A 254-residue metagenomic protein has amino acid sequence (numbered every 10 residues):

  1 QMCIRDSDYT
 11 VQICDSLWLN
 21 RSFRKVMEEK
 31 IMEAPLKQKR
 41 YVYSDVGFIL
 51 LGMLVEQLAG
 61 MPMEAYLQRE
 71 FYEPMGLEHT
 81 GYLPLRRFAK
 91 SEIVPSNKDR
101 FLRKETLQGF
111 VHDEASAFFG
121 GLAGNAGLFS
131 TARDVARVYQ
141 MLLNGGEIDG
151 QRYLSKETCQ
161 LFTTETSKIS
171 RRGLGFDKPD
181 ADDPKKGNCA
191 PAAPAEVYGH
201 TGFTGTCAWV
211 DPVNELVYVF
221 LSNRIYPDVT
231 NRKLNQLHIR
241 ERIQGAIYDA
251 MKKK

Functional and structural regions predicted by a protein language model:
Q1, R5-A195: Short, surface-exposed loop or secondary-structure junction motifs that flank catalytic or metal-binding residues
R172, E196, G202-T206: Short beta-strand or tight-loop elements that sit immediately N-terminal to catalytic metal-binding acidic residues
T201-K254: Structured C-terminal helix/loop/strand segments within mature extracytoplasmic catalytic/sensor domains
